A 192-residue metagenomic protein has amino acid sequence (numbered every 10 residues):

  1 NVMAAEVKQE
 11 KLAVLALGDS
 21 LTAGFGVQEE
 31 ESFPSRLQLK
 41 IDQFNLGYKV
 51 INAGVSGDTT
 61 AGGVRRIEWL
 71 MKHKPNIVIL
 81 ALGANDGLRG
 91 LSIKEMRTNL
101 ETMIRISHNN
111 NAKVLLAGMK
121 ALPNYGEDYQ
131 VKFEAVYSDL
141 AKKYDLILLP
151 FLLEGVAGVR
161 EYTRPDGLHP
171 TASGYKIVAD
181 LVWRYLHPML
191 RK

Functional and structural regions predicted by a protein language model:
V2-S56, R66-K74: Serine-esterase "nucleophile elbow" of acetyl-processing enzymes
L46, G62-K192: Alpha-helical cap/lid subdomain in secreted, periplasmic, or secretory-pathway luminal O-acyl-processing enzymes
G57-A61: N-terminal helical cap/lid subdomain that shapes the substrate entry/recognition surface in HAD-like hydrolases
